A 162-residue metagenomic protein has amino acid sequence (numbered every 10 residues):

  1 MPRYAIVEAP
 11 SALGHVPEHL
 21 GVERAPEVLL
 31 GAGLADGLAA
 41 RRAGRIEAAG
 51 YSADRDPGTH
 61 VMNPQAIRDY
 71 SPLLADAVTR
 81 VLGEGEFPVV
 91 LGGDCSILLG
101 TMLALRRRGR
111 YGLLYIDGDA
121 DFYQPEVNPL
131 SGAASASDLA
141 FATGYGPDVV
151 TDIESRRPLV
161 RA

Functional and structural regions predicted by a protein language model:
P2-A162: Conserved alpha-helical scaffold segments that buttress catalytic/binding sites
